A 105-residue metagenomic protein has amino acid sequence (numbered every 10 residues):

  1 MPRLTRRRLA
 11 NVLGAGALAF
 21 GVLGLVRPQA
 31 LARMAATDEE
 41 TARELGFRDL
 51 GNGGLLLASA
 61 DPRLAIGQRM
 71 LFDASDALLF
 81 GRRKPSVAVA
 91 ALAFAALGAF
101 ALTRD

Functional and structural regions predicted by a protein language model:
M1-D105: Short amphipathic, positively biased membrane-proximal segments that drive organelle/inner-membrane targeting
